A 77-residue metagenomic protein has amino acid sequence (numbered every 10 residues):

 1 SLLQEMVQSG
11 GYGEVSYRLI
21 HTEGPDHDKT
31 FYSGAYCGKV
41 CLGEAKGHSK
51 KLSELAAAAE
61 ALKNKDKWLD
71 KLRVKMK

Functional and structural regions predicted by a protein language model:
S1-K77: Double-stranded RNA-binding/processing signature
